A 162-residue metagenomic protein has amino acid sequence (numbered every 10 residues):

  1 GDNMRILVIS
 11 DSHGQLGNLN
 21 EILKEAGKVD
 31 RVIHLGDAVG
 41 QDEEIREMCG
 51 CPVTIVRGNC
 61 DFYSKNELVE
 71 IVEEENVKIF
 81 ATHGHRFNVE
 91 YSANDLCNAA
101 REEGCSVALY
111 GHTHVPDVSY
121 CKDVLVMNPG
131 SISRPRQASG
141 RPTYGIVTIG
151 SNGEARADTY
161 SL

Functional and structural regions predicted by a protein language model:
G1-P52, D61-L68, S139-T143, I149-G150 (+1 more regions): N-terminal active-site segment of His-dependent metallophosphoesterases
N3, N20, E74-E75, N98-C105 (+1 more regions): Binuclear metal-dependent phosphoesterase catalytic core
V8-S10, R31-D37, T54-G58, A81-H83 (+2 more regions): Active-site neighborhood of phospho(di)ester-bond hydrolases with catalytic His/Asp-centered motifs
H13-G17, V39-E43, C60-K65, F87-Y91 (+2 more regions): Active-site environment of divalent metal-dependent phosphoester hydrolases
H34, E73-E74, Y120, I149: Generic beta-strand structural signal
G50-V53, D123-L125: Glycine-enriched alpha-helix->loop->beta-strand junction motifs that scaffold or abut catalytic
P52-N98, E103: Helix-adjacent hinge/juxtasegments
H83, F87-Y120, V126, I132 (+1 more regions): Catalytic core of the metallo-beta-lactamase
